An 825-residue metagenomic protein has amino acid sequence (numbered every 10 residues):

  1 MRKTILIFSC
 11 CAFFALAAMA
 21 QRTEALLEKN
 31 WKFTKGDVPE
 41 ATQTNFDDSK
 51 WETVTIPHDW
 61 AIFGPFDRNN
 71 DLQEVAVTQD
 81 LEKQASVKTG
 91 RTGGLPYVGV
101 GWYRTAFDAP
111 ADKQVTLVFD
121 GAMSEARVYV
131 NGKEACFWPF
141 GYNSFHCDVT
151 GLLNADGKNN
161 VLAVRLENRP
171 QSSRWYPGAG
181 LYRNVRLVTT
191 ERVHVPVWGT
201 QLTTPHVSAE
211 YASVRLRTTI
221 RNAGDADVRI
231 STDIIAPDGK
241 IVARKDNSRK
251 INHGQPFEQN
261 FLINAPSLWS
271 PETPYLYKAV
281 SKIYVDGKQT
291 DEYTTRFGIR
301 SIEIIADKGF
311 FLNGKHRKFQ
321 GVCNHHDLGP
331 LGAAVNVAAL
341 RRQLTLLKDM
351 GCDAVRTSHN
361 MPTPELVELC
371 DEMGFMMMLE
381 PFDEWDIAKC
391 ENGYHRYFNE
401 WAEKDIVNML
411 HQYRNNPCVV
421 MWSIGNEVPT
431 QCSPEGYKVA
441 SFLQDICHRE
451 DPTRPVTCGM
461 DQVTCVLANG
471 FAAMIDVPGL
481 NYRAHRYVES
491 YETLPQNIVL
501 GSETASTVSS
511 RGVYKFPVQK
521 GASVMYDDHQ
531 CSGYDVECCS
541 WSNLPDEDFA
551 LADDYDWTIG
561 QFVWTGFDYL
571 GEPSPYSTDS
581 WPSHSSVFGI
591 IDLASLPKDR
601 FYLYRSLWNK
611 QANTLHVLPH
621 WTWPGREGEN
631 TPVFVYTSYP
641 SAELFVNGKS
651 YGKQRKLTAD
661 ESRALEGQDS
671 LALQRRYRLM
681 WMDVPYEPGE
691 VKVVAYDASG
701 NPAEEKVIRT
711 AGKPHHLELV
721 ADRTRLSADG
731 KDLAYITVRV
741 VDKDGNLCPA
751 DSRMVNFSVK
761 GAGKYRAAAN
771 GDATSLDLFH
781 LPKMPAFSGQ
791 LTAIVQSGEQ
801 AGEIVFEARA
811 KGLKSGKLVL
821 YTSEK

Functional and structural regions predicted by a protein language model:
Q21-V118, S172, G178-L181, V193 (+4 more regions): Extended carbohydrate-recognition surfaces in non-catalytic/accessory domains of CAZymes and lectin-like proteins
A25-L27, G36-D37, G93-W198, A223-G224 (+7 more regions): Accessory beta-strand-rich segments of carbohydrate-active enzymes
K35, D59, F63-P65, D148 (+4 more regions): Extended substrate-binding grooves/exosites of carbohydrate-active enzymes
T44-F46, D227-T232, E272-K278, S638 (+4 more regions): Short flexible loop/turn segments that cap and initiate beta-strands
V149, Q259-L268, L679-P685, H780-E799: Short, hydrophobic beta-strand segments
N154-G157, R217-I305, W681-D683, E687-G689 (+5 more regions): Extended acidic/polar, glycine-enriched regions that form or flank non-catalytic beta-rich accessory modules
L216-T219, K282, V633-T637, V694-A695 (+3 more regions): Beta-strand-rich structural segments
I304, S606-P632, S638-Y639, A703 (+3 more regions): Short S/T/G/P-enriched beta-strand
